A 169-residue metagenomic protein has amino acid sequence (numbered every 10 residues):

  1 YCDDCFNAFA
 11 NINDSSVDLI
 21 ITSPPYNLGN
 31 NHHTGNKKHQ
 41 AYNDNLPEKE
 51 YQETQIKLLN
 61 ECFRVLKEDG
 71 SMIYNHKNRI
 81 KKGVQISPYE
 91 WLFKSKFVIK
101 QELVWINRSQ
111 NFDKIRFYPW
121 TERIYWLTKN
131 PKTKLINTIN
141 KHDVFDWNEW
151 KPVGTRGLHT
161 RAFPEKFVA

Functional and structural regions predicted by a protein language model:
Y1-A169: Core catalytic lobe of class I
